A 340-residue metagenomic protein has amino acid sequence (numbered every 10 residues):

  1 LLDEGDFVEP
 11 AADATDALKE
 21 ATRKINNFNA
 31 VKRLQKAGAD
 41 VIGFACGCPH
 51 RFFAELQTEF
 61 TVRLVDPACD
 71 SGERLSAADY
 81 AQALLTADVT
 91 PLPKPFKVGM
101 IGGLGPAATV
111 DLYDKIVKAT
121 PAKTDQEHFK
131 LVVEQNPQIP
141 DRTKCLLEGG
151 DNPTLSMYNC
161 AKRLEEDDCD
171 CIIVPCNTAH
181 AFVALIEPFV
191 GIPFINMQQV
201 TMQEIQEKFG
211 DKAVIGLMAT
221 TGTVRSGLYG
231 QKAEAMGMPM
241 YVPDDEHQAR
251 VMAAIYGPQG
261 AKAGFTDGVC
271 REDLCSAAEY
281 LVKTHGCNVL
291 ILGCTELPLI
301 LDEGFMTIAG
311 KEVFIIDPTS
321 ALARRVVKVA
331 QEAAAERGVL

Functional and structural regions predicted by a protein language model:
L1-L340: Non-catalytic structural scaffold of enzyme domains
